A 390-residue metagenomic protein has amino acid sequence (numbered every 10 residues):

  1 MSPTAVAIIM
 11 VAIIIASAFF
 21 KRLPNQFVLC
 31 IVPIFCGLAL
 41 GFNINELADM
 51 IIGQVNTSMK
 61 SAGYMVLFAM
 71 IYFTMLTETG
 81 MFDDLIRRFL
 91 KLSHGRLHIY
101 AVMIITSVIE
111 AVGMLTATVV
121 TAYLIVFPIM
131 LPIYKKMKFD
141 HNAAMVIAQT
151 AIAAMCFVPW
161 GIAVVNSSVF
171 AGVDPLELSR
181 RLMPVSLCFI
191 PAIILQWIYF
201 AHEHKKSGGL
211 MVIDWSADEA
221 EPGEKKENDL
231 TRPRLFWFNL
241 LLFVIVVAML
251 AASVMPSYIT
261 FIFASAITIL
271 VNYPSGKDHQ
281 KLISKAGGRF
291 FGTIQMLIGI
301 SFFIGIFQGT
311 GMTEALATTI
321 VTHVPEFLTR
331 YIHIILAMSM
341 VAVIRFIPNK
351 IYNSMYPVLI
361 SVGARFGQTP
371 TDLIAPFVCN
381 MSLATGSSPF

Functional and structural regions predicted by a protein language model:
S2-A5, T57-G63, K91-I105, K136-A143 (+4 more regions): Membrane-interfacial loop-to-helix junctions in multi-pass transporters
S2-V6, I14-E46, A69-G80, V246-D278 (+1 more regions): Structural signal for alpha-helical transmembrane segments and their membrane-water exit/capping regions in multi-pass
I8, L29, A39, R180 (+1 more regions): Long, contiguous bundles of hydrophobic transmembrane helices that form the permeation core of multi-pass
I15-R22, F73-T74, I109-T118, Q149-M155 (+4 more regions): Transmembrane alpha-helix interface/packing and boundary motifs in multi-pass membrane proteins, characterized by
F27, I51-D83, I259, D278-A315 (+2 more regions): Core transmembrane alpha-helical segments of multi-pass membrane transporters/permeases
M65-F68, H94-I129, H323-S382: Hydrophobic alpha-helical transmembrane segments of multi-pass integral membrane proteins, predominantly secondary
L85-I86, V120-I133, G161-A171, L316-T318 (+2 more regions): Re-entrant/interfacial helical elements at transmembrane boundaries that shape and gate the permeation pathway
P132-D218, L230, T369, F390: Membrane-core helix-loop-helix motifs of multi-pass transport proteins
